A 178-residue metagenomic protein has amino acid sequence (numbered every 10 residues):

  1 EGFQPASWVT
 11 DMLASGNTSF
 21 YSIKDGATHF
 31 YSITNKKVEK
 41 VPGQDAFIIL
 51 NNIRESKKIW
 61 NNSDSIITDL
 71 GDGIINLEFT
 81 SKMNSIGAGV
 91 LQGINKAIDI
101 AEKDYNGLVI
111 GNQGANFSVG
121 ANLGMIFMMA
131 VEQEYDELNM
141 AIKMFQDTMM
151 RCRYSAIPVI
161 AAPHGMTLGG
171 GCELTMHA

Functional and structural regions predicted by a protein language model:
E1-A115, L123-M144, M150-I157, H164-G171 (+1 more regions): N-terminal glycine-rich phosphate-binding loop for ADP-containing cofactors
